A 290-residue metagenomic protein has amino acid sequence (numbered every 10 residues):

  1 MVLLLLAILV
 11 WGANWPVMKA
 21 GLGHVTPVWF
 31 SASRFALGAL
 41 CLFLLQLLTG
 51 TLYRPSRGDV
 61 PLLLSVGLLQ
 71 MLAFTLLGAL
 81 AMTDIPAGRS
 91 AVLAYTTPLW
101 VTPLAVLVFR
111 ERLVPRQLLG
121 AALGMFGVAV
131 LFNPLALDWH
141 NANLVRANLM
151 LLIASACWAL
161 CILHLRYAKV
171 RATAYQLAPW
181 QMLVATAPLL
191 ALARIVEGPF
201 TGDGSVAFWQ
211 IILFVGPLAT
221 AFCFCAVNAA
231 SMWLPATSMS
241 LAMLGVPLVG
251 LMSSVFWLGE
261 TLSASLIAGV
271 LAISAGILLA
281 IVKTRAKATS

Functional and structural regions predicted by a protein language model:
M1-A32, H140-Y167, A187-A191, S290: Glycine-/small-residue-enriched transmembrane alpha-helix faces in small-molecule transporters and effluxers
V10, N14-W15, F43-A94, V130 (+1 more regions): Specific transmembrane alpha-helical segments of multi-pass solute transporters/efflux pumps, especially DMT/EamA
P16-H24, T83, F132-L144, R194-I211 (+1 more regions): Membrane-interface helix termini and inter-helical loops of multi-pass transporters
G21, F30, R34, A81 (+7 more regions): Hydrophobic/aromatic residues within transmembrane alpha-helices of multi-pass small-molecule transporters
H24-A73, W100, L104, A156-C161 (+3 more regions): Transmembrane alpha-helices of multi-pass small-molecule transport proteins
S31-S33, M71, T75, S90-T96 (+3 more regions): Helix-helix packing/entry segments at the starts of transmembrane helices
L42, L113-L135, S155, L189 (+3 more regions): Hydrophobic transmembrane alpha-helices of multi-pass small-molecule transport proteins
F43-G50, R54, G78, T97-A122 (+1 more regions): C-terminal transmembrane-helix exit sites in multi-pass transporters
